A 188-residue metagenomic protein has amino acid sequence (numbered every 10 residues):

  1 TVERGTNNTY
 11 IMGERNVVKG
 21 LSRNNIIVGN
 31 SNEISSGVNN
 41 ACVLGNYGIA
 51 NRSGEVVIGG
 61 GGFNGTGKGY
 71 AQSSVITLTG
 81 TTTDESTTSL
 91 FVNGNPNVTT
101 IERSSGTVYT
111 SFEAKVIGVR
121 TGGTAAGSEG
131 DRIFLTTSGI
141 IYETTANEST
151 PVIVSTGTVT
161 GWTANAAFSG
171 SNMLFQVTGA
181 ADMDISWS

Functional and structural regions predicted by a protein language model:
T1-I101, T144: Periodic small-residue-enriched repeat registers in elongated scaffold domains
G29, G59, V116-G118, I141 (+1 more regions): Hydrophobic side chains in beta-strands
N64-T110, I117-R132, T145-D184: Surface-exposed ligand/attachment interfaces on beta-rich extracellular proteins
I133-E143: Short beta-strand elements
S186-S188: Proprotein-processing/basic-patch segments
